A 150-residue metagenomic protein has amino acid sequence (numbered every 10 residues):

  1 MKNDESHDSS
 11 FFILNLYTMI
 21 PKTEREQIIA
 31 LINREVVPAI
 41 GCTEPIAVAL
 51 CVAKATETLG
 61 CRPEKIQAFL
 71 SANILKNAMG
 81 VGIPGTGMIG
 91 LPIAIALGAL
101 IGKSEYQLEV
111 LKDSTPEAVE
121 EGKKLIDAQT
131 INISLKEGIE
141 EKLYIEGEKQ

Functional and structural regions predicted by a protein language model:
M1-I13: Intrinsically disordered, low-complexity segments enriched in serine/proline and basic residues
I13-M19: Short, positively charged and aromatic/hydrophobic N-terminal segments
M19-Q150: Generic N-terminal targeting/processing segments that precede catalytic cores or assembly contacts
